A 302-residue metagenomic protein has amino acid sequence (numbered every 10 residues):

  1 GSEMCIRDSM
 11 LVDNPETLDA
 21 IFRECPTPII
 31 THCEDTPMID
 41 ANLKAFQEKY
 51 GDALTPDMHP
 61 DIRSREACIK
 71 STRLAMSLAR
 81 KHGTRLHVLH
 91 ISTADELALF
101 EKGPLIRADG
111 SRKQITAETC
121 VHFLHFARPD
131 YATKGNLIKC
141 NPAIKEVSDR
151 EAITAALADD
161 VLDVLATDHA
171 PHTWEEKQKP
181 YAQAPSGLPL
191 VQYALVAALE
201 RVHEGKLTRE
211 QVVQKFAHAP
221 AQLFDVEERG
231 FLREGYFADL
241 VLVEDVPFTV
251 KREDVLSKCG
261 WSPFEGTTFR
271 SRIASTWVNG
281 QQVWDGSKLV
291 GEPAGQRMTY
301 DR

Functional and structural regions predicted by a protein language model:
G1-I6: Short, small-residue-biased leader/transition segments that mark boundaries at the very start of proteins
S9-L165: Histidine/acidic residue-rich metal-binding segments in metalloenzymes
D35, T93, V121, P171 (+2 more regions): Short, glycine/acidic-enriched loop or turn micro-motifs at the edges of active sites
I39, L97, H125, P129 (+4 more regions): Active-site-proximal flexible loops/turns
G51-G83, L137, A158-L165, A170-P247: His/Asp/Glu-enriched, well-ordered alpha-helical/loop segment that forms or immediately abuts the divalent-metal
L54, C120, N136, C140 (+7 more regions): Glycine-rich, flexible loop/turn motifs
I106-G110, D130-K134, K179, E204-K206 (+1 more regions): Short, glycine- and charge-enriched coil/turn segments that flank and shape catalytic ligand pockets
P180, E234-T299: C-terminal cap of metal-dependent C-N hydrolases
